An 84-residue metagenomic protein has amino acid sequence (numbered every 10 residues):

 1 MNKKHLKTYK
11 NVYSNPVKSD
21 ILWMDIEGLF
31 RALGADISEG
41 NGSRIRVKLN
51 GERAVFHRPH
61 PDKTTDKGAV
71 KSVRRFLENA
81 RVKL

Functional and structural regions predicted by a protein language model:
M1-L84: Basic nucleic-acid-binding interfaces
